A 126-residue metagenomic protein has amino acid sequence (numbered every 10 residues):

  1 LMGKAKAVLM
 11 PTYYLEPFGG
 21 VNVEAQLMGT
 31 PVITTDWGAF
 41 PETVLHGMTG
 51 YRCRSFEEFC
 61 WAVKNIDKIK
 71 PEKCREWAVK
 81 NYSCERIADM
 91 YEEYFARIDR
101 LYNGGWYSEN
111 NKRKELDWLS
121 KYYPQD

Functional and structural regions predicted by a protein language model:
L1-A5, L27, L45: Short acidic alpha-helix that forms the nucleotide-activated donor recognition element in Leloir-type transferases
G3-P17: Acidic donor-binding loop of glycosyltransferase active sites
A7-L9, V21, P31-V32: Hydrophobic acceptor-binding patch used for acceptor engagement in glycosyltransferases
Y13-L15, P31, G38-A39, T49 (+1 more regions): Flexible glycine-rich beta->alpha loop in the catalytic core of nucleotide-sugar glycosyltransferases
G19-N22, F40: Short glycine/serine-rich donor-binding loops of glycosyltransferases
P31-T34, V44: Short hydrophobic beta-strand element within catalytic cores of glycosyltransferases and related nucleotide-activated
P41-N65: Change "using UDP/GDP/dTDP sugars" to "using nucleotide sugars
K68-C84, E93, S108-N111: A short, well-ordered alpha-helix in the C-terminal region of glycosyltransferases
